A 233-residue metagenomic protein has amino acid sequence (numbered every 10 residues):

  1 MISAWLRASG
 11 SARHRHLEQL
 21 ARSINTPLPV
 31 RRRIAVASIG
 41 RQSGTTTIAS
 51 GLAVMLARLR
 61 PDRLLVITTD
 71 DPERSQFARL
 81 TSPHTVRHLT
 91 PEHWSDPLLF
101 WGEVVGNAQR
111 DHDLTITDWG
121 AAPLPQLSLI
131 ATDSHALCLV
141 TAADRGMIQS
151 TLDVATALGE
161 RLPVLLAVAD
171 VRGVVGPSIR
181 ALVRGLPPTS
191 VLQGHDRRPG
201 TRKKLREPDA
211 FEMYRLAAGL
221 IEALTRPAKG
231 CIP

Functional and structural regions predicted by a protein language model:
M1-I34: Extreme N-terminal, non-catalytic leader segments that precede Walker-type/kinase nucleotide-binding cores
I34-W94, L114: Walker A/P-loop NTP-binding active-site region of P-loop NTPases, recognizing the glycine-rich GxxxxGKT/S
V36-A37, I67, T117-D118, C138-A143 (+1 more regions): Conserved beta-strand segments of the P-loop GTPase G domain that flank and frequently precede/overlap
R87-S95, W101-A131, A143: Switch II (G3) loop of P-loop NTPases
S134-T151, G173: Conserved Switch II/interswitch segment of TRAFAC-class P-loop GTPases
I148-V168, I179-L182: Conserved C-terminal guanine-recognition region of P-loop GTPase G domains, centered on the G4
G173-M213: Beta-strand-loop-alpha "switch" segments that mediate conformational coupling across diverse proteins
R202-P233: NTP-binding/hydrolysis catalytic cores, primarily Walker-type P-loop NTPases
